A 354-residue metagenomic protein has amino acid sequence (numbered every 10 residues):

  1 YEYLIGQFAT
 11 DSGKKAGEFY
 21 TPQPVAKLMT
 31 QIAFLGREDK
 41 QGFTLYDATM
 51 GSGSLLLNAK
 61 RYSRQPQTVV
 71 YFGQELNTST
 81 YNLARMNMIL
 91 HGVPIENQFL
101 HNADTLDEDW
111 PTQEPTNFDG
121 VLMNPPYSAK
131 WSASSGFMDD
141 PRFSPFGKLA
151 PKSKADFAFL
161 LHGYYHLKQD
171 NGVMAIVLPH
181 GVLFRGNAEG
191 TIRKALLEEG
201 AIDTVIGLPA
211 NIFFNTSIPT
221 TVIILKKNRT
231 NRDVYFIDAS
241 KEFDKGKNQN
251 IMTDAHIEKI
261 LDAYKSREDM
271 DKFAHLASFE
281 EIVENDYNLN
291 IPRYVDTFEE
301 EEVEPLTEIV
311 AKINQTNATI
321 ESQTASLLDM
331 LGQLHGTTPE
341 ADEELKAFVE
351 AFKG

Functional and structural regions predicted by a protein language model:
Y1-A9: Long recognition/docking surfaces used for binding and targeting
L4, M29, G163: Hydrophobic "lid"/C-terminal helical patch of Rossmann-like NAD(P)-dependent dehydrogenase/epimerase domains
A9-S12, Q67-V69, R232, D244-K245: Short small-residue beta-strand/loop micro-motif enriched in glycine and branched aliphatics
S12-F19, F273-F279: Short coil/turn segments at secondary-structure boundaries
K15-M123, S128-F137, F143-F146, F157-A158 (+4 more regions): Conserved S-adenosyl-L-methionine
E108, P115-G354: A conserved structural/catalytic subdomain of Rossmann-like adenosyl-cofactor enzymes
